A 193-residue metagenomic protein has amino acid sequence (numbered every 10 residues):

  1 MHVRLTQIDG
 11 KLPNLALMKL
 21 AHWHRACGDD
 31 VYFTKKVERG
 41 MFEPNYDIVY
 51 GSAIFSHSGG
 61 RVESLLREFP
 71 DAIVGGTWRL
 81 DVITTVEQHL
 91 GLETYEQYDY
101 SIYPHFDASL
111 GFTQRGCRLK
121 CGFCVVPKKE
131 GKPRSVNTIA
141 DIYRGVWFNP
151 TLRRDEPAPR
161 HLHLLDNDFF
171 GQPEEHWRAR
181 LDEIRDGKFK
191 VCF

Functional and structural regions predicted by a protein language model:
M1-D71, L80-D81, G171: A short, structured N-terminal alpha-helical element that caps or precedes a catalytic domain
M1-R4, D30, D107, K120 (+1 more regions): Residues that mark the start of a beta-strand
T6, S52, G75, P127 (+1 more regions): Conserved residues at the C-terminal ends of beta-strands
E38-D47, E63-L66, I142-D155, D182: Short amphipathic alpha-helix with an adjacent loop that forms part of the alpha/beta core around
Y46-V49, G122, R160: Conserved acidic residues
A72-D99: Ser/Thr/Gly-rich flexible loops in soluble cytosolic domains mediating phosphotransfer, phosphorylation
P104-L152: Canonical Radical SAM [4Fe-4S] cluster-binding loop centered on the CxxxCxxC motif and its immediate flanking residues
V146-F193: Conserved SAM/AdoMet-binding glycine-rich loop
